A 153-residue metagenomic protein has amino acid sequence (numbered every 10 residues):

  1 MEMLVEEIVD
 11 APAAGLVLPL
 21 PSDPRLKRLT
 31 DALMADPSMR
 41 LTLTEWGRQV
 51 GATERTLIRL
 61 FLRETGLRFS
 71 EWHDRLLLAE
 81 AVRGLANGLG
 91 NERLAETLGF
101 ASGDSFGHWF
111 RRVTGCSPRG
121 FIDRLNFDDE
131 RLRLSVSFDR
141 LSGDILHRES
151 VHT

Functional and structural regions predicted by a protein language model:
M1-L41, G47-V50, E71-G90: A short, Lys/Arg-enriched amphipathic alpha-helix from helix-turn-helix/homeodomain DNA-binding modules
R40-W72, A95-G120: Basic/polar phosphate-binding segments, predominantly the helix-turn-helix DNA-binding elements of transcriptional
H73-D74, E80, R93-T97, D123 (+1 more regions): Basic, Lys/Arg-enriched C-terminal extension of HTH/homeodomain DNA-binding domains
A86-N87, D104-T153: …primarily DNA-binding HTH/wHTH and HhH modules…
